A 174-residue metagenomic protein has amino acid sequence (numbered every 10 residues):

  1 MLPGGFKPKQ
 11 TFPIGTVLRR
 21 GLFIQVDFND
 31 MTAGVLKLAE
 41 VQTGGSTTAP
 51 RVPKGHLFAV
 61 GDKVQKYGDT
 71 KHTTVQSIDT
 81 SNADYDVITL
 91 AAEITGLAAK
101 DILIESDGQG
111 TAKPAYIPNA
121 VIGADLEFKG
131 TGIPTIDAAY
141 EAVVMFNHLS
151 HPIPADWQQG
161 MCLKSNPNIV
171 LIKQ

Functional and structural regions predicted by a protein language model:
M1-Q174: Surface-exposed, low-hydrophobicity beta-strand/loop segments enriched in small/polar/acidic residues
